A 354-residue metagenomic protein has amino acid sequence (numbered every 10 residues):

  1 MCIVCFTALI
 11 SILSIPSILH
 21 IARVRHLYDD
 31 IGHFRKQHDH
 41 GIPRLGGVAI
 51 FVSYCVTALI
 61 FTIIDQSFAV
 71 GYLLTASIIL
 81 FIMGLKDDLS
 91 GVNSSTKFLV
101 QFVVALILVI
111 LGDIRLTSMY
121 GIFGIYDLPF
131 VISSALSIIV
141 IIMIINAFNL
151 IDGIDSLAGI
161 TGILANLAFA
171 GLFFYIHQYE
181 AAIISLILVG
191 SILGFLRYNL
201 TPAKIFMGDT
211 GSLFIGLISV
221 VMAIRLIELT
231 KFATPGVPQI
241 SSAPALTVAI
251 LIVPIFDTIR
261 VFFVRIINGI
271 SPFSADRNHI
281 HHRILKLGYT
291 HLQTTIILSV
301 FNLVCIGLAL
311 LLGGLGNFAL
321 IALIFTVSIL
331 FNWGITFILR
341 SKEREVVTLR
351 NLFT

Functional and structural regions predicted by a protein language model:
M1-V24, V52-S67, G71-I78, A158-T354: Alpha-helical transmembrane segments
I31-L45, K204: Juxtamembrane helix-capping/reentrant segments at transmembrane boundaries
Q37-P43, I122-A135, I240-T247: Short aromatic-rich membrane-water interface segments that cap or initiate transmembrane helices in multi-pass membrane
I42-T62, L106-L111: A generic, lipid-embedded transmembrane alpha helix
T57-F68, K86-V92, V109-F123, I227-T230: Transmembrane alpha-helix boundary signature
G71-V103: Hydrophobic alpha-helical hairpins/lids featuring a short glycine-rich hinge
I78-I79, M83, V100, V104-R115 (+3 more regions): Membrane-embedded alpha-helical core segments of multi-pass
D88-S90, M119-L128, Y289-T290, L310 (+1 more regions): Membrane interface segments of multi-pass transport proteins and intramembrane proteases
